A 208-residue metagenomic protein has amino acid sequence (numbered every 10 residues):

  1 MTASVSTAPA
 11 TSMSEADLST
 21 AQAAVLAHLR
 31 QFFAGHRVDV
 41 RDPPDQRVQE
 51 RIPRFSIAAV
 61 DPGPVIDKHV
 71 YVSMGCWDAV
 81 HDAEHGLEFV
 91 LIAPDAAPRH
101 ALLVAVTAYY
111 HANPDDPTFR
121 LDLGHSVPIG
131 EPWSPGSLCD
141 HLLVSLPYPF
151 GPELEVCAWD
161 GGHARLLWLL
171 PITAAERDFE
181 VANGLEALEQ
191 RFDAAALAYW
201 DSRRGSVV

Functional and structural regions predicted by a protein language model:
M1-G86, I92-A105, Y109-V208: Acidic, proline/glycine-rich low-complexity IDRs
